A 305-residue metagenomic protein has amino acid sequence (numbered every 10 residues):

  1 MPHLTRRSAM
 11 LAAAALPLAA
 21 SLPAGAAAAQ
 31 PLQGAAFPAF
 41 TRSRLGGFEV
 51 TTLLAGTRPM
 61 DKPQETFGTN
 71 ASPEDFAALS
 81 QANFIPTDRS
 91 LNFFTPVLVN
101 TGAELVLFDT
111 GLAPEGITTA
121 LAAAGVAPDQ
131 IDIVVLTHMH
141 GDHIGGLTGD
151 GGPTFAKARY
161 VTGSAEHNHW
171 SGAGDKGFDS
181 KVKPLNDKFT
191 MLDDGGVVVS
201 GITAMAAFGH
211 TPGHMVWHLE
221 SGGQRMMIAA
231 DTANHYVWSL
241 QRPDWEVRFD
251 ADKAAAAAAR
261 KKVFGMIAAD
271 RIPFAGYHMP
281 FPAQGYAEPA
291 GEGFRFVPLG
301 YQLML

Functional and structural regions predicted by a protein language model:
M1-A20: N-terminal secretory signal peptides and thylakoid transit peptides that target proteins across membranes
H3-T5, G223-L305: Cap/insert and terminal regions of metallo-dependent hydrolase folds
Q30, V126, Q130, F155-A206 (+3 more regions): Metallo-beta-lactamase
A39-A123, V216-T232: Conserved beta-strand hairpin/beta-sheet module of binuclear metal-dependent hydrolase folds, prominently
G47, D109, H138, Y160 (+4 more regions): Divalent metal-coordination and catalytic microenvironments
A55, T110-L112, M139, A165-E166 (+3 more regions): Active-site metal-binding loops of divalent metal-dependent hydrolases
D61, R89, L105, G111-D187: Active-site HxH/HxHxD metal-binding segment of metal-dependent hydrolases
V134-I144, F208-H214, G276-F281: Histidine-centered catalytic micro-motifs
